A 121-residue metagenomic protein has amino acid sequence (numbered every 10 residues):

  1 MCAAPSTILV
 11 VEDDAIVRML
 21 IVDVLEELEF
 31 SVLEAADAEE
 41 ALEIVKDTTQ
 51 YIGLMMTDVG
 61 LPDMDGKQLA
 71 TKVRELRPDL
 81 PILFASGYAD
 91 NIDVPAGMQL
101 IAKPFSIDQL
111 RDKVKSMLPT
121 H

Functional and structural regions predicted by a protein language model:
L9, E34-L54: Acidic, metal-coordinating helix/loop segments flanking the phosphotransfer/catalytic sites of two-component signaling
E12: Conserved acidic carboxylate
M19-E27: Charged docking surfaces used in two-component/phosphorelay signaling
D37, D65-L69: Acidic catalytic/metal-coordinating carboxylates
D58: Active-site residues of response regulator receiver
P62: The feature encodes the CheY-like receiver
F105-L118: C-terminal output helix
